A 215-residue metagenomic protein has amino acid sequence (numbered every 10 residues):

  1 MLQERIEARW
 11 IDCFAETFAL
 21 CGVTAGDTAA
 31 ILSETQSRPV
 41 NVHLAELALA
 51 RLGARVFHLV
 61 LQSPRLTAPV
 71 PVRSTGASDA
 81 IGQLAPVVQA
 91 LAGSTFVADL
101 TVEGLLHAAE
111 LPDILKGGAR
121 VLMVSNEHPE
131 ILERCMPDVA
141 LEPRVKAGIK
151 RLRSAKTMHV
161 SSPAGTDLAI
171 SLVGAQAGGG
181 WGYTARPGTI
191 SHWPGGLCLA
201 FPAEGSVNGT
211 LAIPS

Functional and structural regions predicted by a protein language model:
M1-S215: Active-site bordering "gate/hinge" segments that shape substrate access to catalytic or cofactor-binding pockets
